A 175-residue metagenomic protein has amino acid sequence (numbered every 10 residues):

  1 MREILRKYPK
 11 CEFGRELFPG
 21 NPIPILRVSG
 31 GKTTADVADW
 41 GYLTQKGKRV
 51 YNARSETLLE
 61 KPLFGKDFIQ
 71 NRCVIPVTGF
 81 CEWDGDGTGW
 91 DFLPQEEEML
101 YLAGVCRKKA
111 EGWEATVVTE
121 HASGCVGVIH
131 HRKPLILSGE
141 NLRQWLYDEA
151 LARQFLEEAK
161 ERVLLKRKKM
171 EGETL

Functional and structural regions predicted by a protein language model:
M1-L175: Short linear sequence motif anchored by a di-proline
